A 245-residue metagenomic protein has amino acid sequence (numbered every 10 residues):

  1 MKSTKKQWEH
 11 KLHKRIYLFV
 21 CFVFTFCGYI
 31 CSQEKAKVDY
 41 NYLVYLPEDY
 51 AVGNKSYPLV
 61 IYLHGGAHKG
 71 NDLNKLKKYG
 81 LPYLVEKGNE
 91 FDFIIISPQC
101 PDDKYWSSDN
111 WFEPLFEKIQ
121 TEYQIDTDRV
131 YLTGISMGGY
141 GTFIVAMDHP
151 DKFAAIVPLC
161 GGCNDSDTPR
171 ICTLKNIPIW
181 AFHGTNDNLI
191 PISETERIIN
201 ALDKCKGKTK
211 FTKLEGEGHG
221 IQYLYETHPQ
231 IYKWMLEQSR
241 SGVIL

Functional and structural regions predicted by a protein language model:
M1-E34: Bacterial Sec-dependent N-terminal signal peptides
K37-Y50, L59: A short loop-to-beta-strand scaffold at the N-terminal edge of the catalytic core in hydrolase folds
D49-K55, K104-S136, P150: Gly/Ser-rich "nucleophile elbow"/oxyanion-hole loop immediately N-terminal to the catalytic nucleophile in hydrolases
L59, L63-W111: Active-site machinery of serine-nucleophile hydrolases
C100, V157-D165: Active-site nucleophile loop of the alpha/beta-hydrolase fold
L132-G134, L159, F182: Short beta-strand immediately N-terminal to the catalytic nucleophile in serine-hydrolase-like folds
G139-P150, I156: Short glycine-enriched nucleophile-adjacent loop and the immediately C-terminal alpha-helix near the catalytic center
F182, N188-L245: C-terminal catalytic histidine-bearing segment of alpha/beta-hydrolase fold enzymes
